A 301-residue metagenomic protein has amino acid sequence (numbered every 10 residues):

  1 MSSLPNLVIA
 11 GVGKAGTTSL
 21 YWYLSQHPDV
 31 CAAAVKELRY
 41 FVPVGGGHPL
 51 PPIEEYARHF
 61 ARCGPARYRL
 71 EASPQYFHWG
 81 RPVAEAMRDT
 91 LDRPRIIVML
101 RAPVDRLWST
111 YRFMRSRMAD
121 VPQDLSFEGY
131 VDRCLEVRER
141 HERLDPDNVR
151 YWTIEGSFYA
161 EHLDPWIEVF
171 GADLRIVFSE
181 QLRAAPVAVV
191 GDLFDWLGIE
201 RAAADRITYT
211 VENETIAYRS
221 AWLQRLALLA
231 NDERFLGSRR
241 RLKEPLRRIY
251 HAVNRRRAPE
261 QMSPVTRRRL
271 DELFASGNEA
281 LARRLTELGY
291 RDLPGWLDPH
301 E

Functional and structural regions predicted by a protein language model:
M1-E301: Anion-recognition interface
